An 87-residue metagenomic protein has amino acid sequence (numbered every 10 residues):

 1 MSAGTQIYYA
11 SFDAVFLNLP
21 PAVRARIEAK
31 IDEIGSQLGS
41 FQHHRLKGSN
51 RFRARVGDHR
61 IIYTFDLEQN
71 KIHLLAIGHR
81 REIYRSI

Functional and structural regions predicted by a protein language model:
M1-I7, L17-N18, A22-A25, V56 (+1 more regions): Enriched for short, Lys/Arg-rich terminal
A29-A54: A short, surface-exposed loop/turn module that caps and links secondary-structure elements
